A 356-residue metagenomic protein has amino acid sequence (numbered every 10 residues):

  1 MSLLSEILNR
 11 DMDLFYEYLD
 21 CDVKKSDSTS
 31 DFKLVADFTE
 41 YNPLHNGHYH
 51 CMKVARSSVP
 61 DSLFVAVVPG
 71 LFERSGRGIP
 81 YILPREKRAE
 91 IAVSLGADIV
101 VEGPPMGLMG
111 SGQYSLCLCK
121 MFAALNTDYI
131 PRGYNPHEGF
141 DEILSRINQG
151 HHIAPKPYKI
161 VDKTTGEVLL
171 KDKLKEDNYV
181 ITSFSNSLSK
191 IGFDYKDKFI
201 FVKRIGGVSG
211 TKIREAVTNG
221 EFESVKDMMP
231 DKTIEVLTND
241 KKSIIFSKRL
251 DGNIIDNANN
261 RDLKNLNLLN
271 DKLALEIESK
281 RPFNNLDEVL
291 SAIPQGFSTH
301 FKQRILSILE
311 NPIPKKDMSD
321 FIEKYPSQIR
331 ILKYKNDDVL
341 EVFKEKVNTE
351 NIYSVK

Functional and structural regions predicted by a protein language model:
S2-S26, S30-F32, G78-I79, L95-K356: Active-site cores that bind ATP or allylic diphosphates and position pyrophosphate for catalysis
L19-P84: N-terminal catalytic cores of NTP/NDP-binding nucleotidyl/phosphoryl-transfer enzymes
N46-Y49, E86, Y179, G207: Conserved structured core elements
M52-K53, A89, C119: Generic structural signal for well-ordered alpha-helices, preferentially at hydrophobic/aromatic core positions
S57, E90, E215: Replace "anionic and nucleotidyl ligands
Y81-R88, S115: Glycine-rich, highly charged phosphate/nucleotide-binding loops
R85-A97: Short, structured active-site "lid" loops
